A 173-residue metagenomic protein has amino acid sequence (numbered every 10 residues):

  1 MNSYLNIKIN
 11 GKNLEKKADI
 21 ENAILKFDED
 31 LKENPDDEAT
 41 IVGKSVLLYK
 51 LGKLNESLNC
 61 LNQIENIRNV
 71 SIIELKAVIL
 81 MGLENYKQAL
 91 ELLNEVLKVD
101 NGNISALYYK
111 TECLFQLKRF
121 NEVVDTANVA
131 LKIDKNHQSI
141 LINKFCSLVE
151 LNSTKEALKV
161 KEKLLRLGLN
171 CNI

Functional and structural regions predicted by a protein language model:
K16-K17, K50, G82-L83, Q116-L117 (+1 more regions): Register position in tetratricopeptide repeats
E29-D30, Q63-I64, E95-V96, V129-A130 (+1 more regions): Canonical positions in the second alpha-helix
P35, I67-N69, N101, K135 (+1 more regions): Short coil turns that delineate tetratricopeptide repeat
